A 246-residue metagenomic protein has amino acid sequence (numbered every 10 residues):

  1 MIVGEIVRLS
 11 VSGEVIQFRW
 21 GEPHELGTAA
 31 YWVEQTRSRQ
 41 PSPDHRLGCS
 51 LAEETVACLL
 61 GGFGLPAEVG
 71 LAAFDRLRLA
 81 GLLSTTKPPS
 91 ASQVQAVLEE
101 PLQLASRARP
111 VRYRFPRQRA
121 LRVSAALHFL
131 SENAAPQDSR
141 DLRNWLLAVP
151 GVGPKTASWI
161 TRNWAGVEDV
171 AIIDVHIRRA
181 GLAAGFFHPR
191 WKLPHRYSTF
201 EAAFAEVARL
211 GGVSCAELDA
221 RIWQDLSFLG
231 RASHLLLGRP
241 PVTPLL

Functional and structural regions predicted by a protein language model:
M1-A96, Q103-V111: Structure-specific DNA junction-binding interface
M1-P43, C49, R117-H128, D138-R143 (+2 more regions): C-terminal accessory module of base-excision DNA glycosylases/AP lyases that mediates lesion recognition and DNA
V56-G61, F74, R78, V123-S131 (+2 more regions): Short, amphipathic alpha-helical segments that act as regulatory/interfacial helices in nucleotide-processing proteins
G62-E68, G81-L82, S131, E168 (+2 more regions): Short alpha-helix boundary/capping elements
F63-L65, V97-L98, Y113, L127 (+2 more regions): Generic hydrophobic/packing signal
V69, A73, R78, L83 (+3 more regions): Generic alpha-helical propensity signal that fires on short helical segments and nearby coil/disordered stretches
L79-P150: Alpha-helical ds-nucleic-acid-binding substructure associated with the helix-hairpin-helix region of base-excision DNA
